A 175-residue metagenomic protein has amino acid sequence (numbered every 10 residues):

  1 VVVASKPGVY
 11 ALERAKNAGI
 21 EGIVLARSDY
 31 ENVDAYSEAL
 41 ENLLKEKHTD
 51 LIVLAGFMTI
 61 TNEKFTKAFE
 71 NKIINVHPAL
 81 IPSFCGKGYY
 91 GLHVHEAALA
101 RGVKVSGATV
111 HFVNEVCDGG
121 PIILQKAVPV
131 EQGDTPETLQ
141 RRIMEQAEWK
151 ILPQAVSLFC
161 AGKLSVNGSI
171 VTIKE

Functional and structural regions predicted by a protein language model:
V1-E175: One-carbon transfer enzymes
